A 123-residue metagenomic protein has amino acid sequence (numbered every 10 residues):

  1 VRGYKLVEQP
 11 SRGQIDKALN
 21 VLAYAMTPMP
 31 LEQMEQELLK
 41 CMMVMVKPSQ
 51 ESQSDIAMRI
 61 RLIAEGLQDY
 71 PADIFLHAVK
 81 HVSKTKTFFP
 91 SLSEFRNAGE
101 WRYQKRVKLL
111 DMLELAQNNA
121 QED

Functional and structural regions predicted by a protein language model:
V1-D123: Charged interaction scaffolds used for protein-protein
